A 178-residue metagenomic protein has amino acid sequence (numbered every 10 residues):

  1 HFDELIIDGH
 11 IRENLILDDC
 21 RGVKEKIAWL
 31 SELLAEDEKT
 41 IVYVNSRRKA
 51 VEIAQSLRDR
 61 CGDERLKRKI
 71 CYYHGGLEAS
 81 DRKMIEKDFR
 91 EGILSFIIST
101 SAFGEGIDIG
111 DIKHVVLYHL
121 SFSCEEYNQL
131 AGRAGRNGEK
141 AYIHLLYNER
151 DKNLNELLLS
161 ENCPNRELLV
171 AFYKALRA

Functional and structural regions predicted by a protein language model:
H1-A35: Interdomain hinge/linker at the junction between the two RecA-like core domains of SF2 helicases
D37-Q55, C61, R65-F103, I107-A178: C-terminal helicase lobe
